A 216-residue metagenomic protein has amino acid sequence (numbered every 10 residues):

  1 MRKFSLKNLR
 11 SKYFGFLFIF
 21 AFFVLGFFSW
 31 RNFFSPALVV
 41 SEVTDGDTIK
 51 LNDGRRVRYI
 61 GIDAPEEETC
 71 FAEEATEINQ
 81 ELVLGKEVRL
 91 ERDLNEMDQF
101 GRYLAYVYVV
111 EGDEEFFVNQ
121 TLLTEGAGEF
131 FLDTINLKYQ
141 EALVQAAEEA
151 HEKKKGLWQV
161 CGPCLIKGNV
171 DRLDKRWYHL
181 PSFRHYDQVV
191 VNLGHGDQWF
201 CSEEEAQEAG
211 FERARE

Functional and structural regions predicted by a protein language model:
M1-E216: Small beta-barrel nucleic-acid-binding modules, primarily SNase/OB-fold domains and secondarily Tudor-like barrels
